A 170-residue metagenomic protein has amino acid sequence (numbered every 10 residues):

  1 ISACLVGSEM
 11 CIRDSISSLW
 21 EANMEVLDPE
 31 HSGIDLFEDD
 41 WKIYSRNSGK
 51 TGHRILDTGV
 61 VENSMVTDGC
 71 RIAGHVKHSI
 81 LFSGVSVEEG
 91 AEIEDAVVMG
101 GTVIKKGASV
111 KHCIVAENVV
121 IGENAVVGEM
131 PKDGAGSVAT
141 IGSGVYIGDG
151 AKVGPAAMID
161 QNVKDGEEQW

Functional and structural regions predicted by a protein language model:
I1-G7, C11-D14: Single conserved hydrophobic/aromatic residue that forms the stacking wall/gate of nucleotide- or nucleobase-binding
G7, N23-M24, S48-K50: Short alpha-helix boundary/capping motifs
R13-I16, T58: Electropositive phosphate-/nucleotide-binding environments in soluble metabolic enzymes
S18-M24, D28: Terminal amphipathic helices with adjacent charged low-complexity linkers/tails
P29-V60: Long, charged amphipathic helices and adjacent flexible linkers at domain junctions
G49-W170: Structural signal for interior beta-strand "rungs" in well-ordered beta-sheet cores of soluble enzyme domains
